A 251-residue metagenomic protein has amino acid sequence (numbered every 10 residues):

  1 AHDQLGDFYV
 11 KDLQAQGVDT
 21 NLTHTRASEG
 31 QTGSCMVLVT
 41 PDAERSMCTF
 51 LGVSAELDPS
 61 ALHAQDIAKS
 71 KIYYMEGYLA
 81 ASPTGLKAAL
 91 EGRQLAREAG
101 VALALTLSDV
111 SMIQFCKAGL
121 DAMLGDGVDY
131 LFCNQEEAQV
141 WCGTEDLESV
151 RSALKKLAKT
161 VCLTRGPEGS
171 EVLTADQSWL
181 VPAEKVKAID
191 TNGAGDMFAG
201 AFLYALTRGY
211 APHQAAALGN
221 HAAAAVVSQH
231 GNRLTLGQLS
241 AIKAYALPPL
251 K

Functional and structural regions predicted by a protein language model:
A1-S34, L51, A244-L250: Substrate-binding N-lobe of the ribokinase-like
K11, Q16-T20, Y74, Q177-V186: Glycine/charged-rich beta-loop-alpha catalytic/anionic-binding loops adjacent to active sites
N21-R26, V37-P83: Conserved phosphate-binding/catalytic loop of the ribokinase/pfkB sugar-kinase fold
S34-L38, S46, G169-L173: Short beta-strand scaffold segments in enzyme catalytic cores
A64-A68, L124-G125, K155: A short, aliphatic-rich alpha-helical micro-motif
I72-S152, E168-S170: Conserved beta-alpha-beta core of the PfkB/ribokinase-like small-molecule kinase fold
Q94-E98, A118, A122, E145-K251: Conserved phosphate-binding/catalytic region of the ribokinase-like
